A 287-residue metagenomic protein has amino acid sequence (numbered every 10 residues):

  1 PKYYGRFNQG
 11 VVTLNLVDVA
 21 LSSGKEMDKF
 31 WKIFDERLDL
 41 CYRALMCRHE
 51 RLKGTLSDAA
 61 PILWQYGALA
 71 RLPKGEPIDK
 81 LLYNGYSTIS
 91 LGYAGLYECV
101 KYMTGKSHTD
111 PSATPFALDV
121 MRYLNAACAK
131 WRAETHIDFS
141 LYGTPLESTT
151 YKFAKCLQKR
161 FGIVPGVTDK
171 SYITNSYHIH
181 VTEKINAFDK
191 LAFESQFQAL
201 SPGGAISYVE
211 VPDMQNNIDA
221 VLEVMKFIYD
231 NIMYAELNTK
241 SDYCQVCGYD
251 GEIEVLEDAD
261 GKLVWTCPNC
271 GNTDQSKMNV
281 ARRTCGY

Functional and structural regions predicted by a protein language model:
P1-G85, K106, D110-N269: Conserved catalytic cores of very large enzyme subunits
G10, R37, G92, Q275-K277: Generic detector of short, well-ordered, non-transmembrane alpha-helical segments enriched in hydrophobic residues
N15, Y42, Y97, R282-G286: Residue-level recognition of well-ordered secondary-structure positions
Y86-I89, D274: Alpha-helix N-cap/helix-initiation sites
I89-Y102, R122, R283: Contiguous, well-ordered alpha-helical segments that form the cores/surfaces of helical PPI scaffolds
G92-G95, I137, K277-V280: Residue-level detector of well-ordered alpha-helical segments, enriched for hydrophobic/aromatic packing positions
T104-S107, Y287: Short amphipathic alpha-helical segments with coiled-coil-like heptad repeat character
N269-Y287: Long insertion/accessory domains within large nucleic-acid-processing enzymes
